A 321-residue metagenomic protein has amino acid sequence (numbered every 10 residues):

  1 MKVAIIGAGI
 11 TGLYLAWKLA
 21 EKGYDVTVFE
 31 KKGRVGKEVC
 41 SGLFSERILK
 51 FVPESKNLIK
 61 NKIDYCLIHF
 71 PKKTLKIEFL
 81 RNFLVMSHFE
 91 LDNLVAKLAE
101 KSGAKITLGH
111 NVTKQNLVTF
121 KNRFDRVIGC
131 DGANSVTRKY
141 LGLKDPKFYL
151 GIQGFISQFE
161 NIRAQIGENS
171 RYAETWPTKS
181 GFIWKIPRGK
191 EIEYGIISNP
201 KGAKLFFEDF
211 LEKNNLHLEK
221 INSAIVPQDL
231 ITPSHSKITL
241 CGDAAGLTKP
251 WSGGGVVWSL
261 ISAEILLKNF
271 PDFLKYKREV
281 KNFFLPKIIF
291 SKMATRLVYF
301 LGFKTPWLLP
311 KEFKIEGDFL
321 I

Functional and structural regions predicted by a protein language model:
K2, D25, K105, K237: Residues at the starts of beta-strands that form the adenosine-phosphate
A4-A8, W17-V39: Glycine-rich FAD pyrophosphate-binding loop
G12-L13: N-terminal Rossmann-fold NAD(P) dinucleotide-binding loop
K32-S55: Conserved N-terminal glycine-rich FAD pyrophosphate-binding loop of Rossmann-like flavoproteins
K50-Y140, K147-G151: Conserved N-terminal helical subregion
R123-R126, N134-F207: Conserved FAD-binding catalytic core of PHBH/FMO-like flavoproteins
S198-K275: FAD/FMN-dependent oxidoreductases across multiple families
K268-I321: C-terminal helical "tail/cap" subdomain of flavin- and related membrane-associated enzymes
